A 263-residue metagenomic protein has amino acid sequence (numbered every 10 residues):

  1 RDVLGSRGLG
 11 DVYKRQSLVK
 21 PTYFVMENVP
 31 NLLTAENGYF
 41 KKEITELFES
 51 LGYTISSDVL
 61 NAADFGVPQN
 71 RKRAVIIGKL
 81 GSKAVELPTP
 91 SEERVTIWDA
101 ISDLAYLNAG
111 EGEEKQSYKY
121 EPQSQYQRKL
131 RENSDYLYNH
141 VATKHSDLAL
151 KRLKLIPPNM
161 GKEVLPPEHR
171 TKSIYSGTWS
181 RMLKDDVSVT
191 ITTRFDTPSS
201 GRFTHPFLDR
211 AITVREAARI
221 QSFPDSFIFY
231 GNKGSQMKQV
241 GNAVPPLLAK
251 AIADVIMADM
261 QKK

Functional and structural regions predicted by a protein language model:
D2-Y13: Single conserved hydrophobic/aromatic residue that forms the stacking wall/gate of nucleotide- or nucleobase-binding
D11-V25, V29: Proline-aspartate-enriched helix->loop->beta-strand connector
V19-T22, Y53, K72: A short helix->loop->beta-strand "cap" motif at the edges of active sites that frequently abuts
P30, Y53-D64: Conserved S-adenosyl-L-methionine
L33-L51: Short, electropositive alpha-helical surface patch
S57-V59, R73-I77, T190: Conserved hydrophobic/aromatic beta-strand scaffold that supports enzyme active sites
G66-S117: Flexible, glycine-/basic-rich loop-and-beta segments that form/coincide with the SAM-dependent methyltransferase
Q125-K263: C-terminal target-recognition/interaction regions appended to catalytic cores
